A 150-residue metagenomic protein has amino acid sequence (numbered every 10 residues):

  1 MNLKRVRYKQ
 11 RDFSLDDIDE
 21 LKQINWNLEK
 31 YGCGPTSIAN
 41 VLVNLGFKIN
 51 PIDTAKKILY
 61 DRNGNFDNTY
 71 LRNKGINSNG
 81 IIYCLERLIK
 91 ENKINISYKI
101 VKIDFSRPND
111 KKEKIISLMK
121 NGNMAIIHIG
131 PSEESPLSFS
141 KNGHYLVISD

Functional and structural regions predicted by a protein language model:
M1-S78: Active-site-adjacent structural segments surrounding the nucleophilic cysteine of cysteine proteases and isopeptidases
D53-D150: Conserved active-site-adjacent core of cysteine acyl-enzyme catalytic domains
